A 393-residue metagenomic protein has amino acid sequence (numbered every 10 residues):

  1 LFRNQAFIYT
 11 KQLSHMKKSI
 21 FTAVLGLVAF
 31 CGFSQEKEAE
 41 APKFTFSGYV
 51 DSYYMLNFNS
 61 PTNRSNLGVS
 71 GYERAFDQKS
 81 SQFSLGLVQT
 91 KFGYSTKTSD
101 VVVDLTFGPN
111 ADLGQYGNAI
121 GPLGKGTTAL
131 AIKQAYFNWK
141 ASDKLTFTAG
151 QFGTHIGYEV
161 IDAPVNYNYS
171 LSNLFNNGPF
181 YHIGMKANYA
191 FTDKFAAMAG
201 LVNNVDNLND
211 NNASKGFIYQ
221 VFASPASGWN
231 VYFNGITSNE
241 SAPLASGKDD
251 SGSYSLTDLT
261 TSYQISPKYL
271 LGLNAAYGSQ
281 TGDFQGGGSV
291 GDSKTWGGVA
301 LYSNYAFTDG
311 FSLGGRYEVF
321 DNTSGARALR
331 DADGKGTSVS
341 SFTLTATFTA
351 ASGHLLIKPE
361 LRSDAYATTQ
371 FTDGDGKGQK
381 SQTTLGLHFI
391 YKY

Functional and structural regions predicted by a protein language model:
L1-E38: Bacterial Sec-dependent N-terminal signal peptides
E38-L67, F147: Transmembrane beta-strand segments of Gram-negative outer membrane beta-barrel proteins
A41, S95-K97, S142-K144, T154 (+5 more regions): Outer-membrane beta-barrel channels and translocator barrels
G48, S52, S81, L85-Y94 (+10 more regions): Residues on the lipid-exposed face of transmembrane beta-strands in outer-membrane beta-barrel proteins
Y49-M55, T106-G108, F152-T154, G200-V205 (+8 more regions): Outer-membrane beta-barrel pore domains and translocons
F58-S80, A111-Q134, W139-A223, Y232-E240 (+2 more regions): Surface-exposed coil loops of outer-membrane beta-barrel proteins
R74-D77, G114, G121-T128, W229-G235 (+1 more regions): Outer-membrane beta-barrel pore domains
D77-N110, A306-F311: Glycine- and aromatic-enriched membrane insertion/assembly motifs of diderm outer-membrane and organelle channel
